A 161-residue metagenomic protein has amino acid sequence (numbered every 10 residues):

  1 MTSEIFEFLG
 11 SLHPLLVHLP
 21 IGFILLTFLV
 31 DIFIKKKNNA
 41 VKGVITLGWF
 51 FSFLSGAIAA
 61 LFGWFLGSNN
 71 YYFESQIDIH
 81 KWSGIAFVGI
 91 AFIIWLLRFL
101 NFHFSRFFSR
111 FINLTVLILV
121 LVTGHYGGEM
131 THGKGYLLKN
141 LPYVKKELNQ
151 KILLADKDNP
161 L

Functional and structural regions predicted by a protein language model:
M1, I24-N38, L54-W64: Hydrophobic alpha-helical transmembrane segments
M1-E4, A57-L66, V120-Y136: C-terminal ends of transmembrane alpha-helices and the immediately adjacent extracellular/lumenal or cytosolic loop
T2-I24: Hydrophobic transmembrane alpha-helical segments in integral membrane proteins
L19-V30, I85-F99: Hydrophobic cores of alpha-helical transmembrane segments in multi-pass inner/ER membrane proteins, independent
I34-I45, L100-F108: Membrane-interface helix-boundary motifs at transmembrane edges
L47-L97: Membrane-embedded alpha-helical segments of integral membrane proteins
S105-E129: Internal/C-terminal transmembrane anchor helices
E129-L161: Membrane-interface segments at or immediately adjacent to transmembrane helices that form the boundary between
